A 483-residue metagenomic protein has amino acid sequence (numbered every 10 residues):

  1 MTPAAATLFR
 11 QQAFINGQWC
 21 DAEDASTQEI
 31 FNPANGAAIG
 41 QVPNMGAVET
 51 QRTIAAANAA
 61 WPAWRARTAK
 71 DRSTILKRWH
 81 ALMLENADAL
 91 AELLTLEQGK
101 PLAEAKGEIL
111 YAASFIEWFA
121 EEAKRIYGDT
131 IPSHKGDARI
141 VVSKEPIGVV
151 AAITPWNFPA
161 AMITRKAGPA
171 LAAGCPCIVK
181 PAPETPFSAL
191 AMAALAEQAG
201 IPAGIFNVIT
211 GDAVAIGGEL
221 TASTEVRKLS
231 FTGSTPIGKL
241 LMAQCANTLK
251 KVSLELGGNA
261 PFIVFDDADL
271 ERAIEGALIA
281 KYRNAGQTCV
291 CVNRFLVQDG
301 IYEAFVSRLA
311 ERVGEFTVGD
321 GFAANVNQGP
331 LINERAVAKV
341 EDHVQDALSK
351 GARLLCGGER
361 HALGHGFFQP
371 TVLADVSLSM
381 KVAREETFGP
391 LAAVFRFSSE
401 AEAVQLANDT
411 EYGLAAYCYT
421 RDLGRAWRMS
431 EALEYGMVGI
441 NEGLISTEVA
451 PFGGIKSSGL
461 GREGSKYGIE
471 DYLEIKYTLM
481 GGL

Functional and structural regions predicted by a protein language model:
M1-A34: Hydrophobic face of amphipathic alpha-helices that form TPR/SEL1-like repeat modules and related alpha-solenoid
N35-Q41, V226, I263, T317-V318 (+4 more regions): Conserved C-terminal structural/oligomerization subdomain of aldehyde/semialdehyde dehydrogenase
G36, R72, L94, I116 (+9 more regions): Residue-level signal for inorganic ion chemistry
A37-I126, D137: Glycine-rich loop-to-alpha-helix module at the N-terminal edge of alpha/beta enzyme cores
I39-M45, A60-A66, A152, F262-F265 (+5 more regions): Short, well-ordered beta-strand elements within core beta-sheets of diverse protein domains
W61, R65, H80-A87, A91 (+19 more regions): Structural signal for hydrophobic packing residues in well-ordered secondary-structure cores of soluble enzyme domains
G128-R272, F397: Rossmann-like NAD(P) dinucleotide-binding subdomain of oxidoreductase/dehydrogenase enzymes
P236-S377, I440, G482: ALDH superfamily catalytic-core signature
